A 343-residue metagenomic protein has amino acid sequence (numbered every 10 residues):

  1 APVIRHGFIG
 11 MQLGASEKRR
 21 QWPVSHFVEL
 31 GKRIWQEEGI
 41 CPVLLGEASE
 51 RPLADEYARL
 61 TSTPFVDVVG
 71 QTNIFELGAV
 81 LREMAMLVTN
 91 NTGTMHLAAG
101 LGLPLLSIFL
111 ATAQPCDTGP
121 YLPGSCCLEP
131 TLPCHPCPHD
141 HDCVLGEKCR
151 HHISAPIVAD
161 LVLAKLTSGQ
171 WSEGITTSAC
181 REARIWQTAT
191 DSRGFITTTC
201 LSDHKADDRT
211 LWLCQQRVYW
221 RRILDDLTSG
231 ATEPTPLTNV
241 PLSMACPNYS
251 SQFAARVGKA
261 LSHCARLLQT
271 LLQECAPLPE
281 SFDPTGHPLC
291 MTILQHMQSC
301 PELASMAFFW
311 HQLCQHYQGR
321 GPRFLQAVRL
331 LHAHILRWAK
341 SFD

Functional and structural regions predicted by a protein language model:
A1-R19, S172-S178: Mid-sequence helix-capping/hinge segment at a functional interface
P2, A79, D117-P120: Short glycine-biased active-site loop of nucleotidyltransferases that positions the nucleotide triphosphate and helps
Q12, H96, S125: Histidine-centered active-site/metal-ligand motif
A15, R19-L110: Donor-binding and catalytic core of enzymes assembling or modifying cell-surface/extracellular glycoconjugates
A58-R59, V68, G100-E182, A189-T190: Nucleotide-sugar donor-binding patch of glycosyltransferase catalytic domains
K148-A255: Charged, amphipathic alpha-helical linkers/stalks
W220-D343: C-terminal non-catalytic accessory extensions
